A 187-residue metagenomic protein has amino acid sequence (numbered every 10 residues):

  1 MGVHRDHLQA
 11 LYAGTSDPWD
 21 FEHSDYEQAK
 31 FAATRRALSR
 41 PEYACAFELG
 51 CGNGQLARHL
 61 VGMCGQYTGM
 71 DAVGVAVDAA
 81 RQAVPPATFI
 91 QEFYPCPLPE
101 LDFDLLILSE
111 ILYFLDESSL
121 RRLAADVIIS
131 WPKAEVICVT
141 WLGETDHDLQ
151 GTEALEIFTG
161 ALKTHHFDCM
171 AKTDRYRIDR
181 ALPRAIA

Functional and structural regions predicted by a protein language model:
M1-L49, N53-P99, L115-I129, K133-A187: Class I (Rossmann-like) S-adenosyl-L-methionine-dependent methyltransferase catalytic domain, capturing the SAM-binding
I107: A conserved beta-strand element that flanks and buttresses the S-adenosyl-L-methionine
I111: Hydrophobic adenine-recognition pocket in adenosine-nucleotide-binding enzymes
